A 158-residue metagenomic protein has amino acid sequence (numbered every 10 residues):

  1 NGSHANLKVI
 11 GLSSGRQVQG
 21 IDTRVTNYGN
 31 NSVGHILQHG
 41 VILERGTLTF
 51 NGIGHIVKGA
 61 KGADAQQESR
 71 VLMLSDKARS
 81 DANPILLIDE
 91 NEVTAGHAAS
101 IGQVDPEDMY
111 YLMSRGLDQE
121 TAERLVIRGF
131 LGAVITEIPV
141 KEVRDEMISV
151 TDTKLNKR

Functional and structural regions predicted by a protein language model:
N1-Y110, S114-L117, I138, E142-R158: Conserved beta-strand/loop scaffold segments within soluble protein domains that form the structured core and edges
Y111-G116, T121-G132: Extended amphipathic alpha-helical segments enriched in small hydrophobics
F130-V140: Short arginine-rich
